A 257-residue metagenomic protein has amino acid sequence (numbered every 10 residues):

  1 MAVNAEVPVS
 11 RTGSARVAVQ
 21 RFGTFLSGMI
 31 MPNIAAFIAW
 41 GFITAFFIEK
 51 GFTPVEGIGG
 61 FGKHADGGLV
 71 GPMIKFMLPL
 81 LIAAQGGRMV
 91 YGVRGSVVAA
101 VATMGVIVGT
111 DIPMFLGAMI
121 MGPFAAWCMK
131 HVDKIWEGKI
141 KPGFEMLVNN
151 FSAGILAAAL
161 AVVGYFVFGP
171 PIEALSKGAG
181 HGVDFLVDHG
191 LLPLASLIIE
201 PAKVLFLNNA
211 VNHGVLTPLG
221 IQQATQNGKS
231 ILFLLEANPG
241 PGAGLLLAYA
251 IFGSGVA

Functional and structural regions predicted by a protein language model:
M1-A257: Pore-lining transmembrane helices
